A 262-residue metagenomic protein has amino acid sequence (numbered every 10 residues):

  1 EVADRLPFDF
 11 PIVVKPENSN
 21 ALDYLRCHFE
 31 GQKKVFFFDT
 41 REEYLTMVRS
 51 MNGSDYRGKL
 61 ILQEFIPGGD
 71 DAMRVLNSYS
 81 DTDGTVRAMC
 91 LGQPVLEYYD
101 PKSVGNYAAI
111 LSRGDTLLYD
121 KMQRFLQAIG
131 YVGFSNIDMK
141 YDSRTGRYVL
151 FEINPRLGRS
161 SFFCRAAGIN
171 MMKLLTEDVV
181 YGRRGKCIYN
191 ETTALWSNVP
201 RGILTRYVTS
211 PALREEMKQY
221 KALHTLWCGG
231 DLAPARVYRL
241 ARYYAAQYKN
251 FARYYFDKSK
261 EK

Functional and structural regions predicted by a protein language model:
E1-I61, T82-D83: Active-site nucleotide/adenylate-binding loops and adjacent lid/helix of ATP-dependent enzymes
F38-D100, R113-K121, Y141, R147-V149: Phosphate-binding site of ATP-dependent enzymes
I61, F134-N136, G185-E191: Flexible, glycine/charged-enriched surface loops at secondary-structure junctions
L96-Y99, S103-Y107, N154-G168: Glycine-rich phosphate/pyrophosphate-binding beta-alpha loops
P101-G105, S112-I137: Oxyanion-binding "anion nests"
Q127-F162: Conserved metal-phosphate-binding beta-hairpin within the catalytic cores of diverse ATP-dependent phosphoryl-transfer
A166-K173, V179: Glycine-enriched catalytic-core subsegment of oxygenase/oxidase enzymes
E177-K262: Peripheral (often C-terminal) accessory segments that flank ATP-dependent C-N-forming ligase machineries
